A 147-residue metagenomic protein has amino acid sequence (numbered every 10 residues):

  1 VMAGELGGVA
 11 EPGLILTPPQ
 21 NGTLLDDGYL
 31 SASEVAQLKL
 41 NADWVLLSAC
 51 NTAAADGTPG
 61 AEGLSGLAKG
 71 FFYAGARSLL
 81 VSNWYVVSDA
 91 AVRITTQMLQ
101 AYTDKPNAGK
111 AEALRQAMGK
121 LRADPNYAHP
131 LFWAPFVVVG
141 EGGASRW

Functional and structural regions predicted by a protein language model:
V1-W147: Catalytic cores of enzymes
